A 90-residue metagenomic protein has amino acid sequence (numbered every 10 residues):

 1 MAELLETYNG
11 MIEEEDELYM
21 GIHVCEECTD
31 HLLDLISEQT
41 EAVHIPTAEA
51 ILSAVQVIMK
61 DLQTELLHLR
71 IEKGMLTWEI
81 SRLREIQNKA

Functional and structural regions predicted by a protein language model:
M1-E13, A48-A54, L83-A90: Short, charge-rich amphipathic alpha-helices with coiled-coil/heptad character
M1-E27, I58, Q63-T64: Short, charge/polar-rich alpha-helical segments
T7, H31, L35, S53-A54 (+1 more regions): Charge-rich, solvent-exposed alpha-helical interaction surfaces
G10-E13, M20, D34, E38 (+2 more regions): Charged/polar, solvent-exposed surface patches and flexible loops
G21-E49: Extended alpha-helical coiled-coil "stalk/arm" regions that act as elongated linkers or oligomerization scaffolds
A42-E65: Short, glycine/alanine-rich amphipathic alpha-helical segment that often forms an alpha-turn-alpha hairpin
T64-A90: Long amphipathic alpha-helical coiled-coil segments
